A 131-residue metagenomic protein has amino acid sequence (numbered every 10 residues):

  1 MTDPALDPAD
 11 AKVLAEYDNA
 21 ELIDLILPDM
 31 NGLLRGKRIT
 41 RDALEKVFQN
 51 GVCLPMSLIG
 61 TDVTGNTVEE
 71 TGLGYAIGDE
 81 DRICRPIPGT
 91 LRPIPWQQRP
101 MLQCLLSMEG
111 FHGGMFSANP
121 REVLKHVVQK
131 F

Functional and structural regions predicted by a protein language model:
M1-F131: ATP/Mg2+-dependent ligation/transfer catalytic cores
